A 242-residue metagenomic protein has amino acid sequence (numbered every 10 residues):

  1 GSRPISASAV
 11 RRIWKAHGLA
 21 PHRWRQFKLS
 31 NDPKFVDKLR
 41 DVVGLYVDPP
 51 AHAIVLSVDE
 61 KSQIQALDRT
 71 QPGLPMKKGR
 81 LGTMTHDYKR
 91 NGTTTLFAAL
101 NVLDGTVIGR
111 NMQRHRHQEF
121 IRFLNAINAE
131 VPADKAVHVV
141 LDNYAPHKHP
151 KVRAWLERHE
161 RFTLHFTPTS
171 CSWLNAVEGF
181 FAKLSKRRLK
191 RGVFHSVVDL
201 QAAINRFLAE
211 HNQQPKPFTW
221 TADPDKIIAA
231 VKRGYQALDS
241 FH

Functional and structural regions predicted by a protein language model:
G1-N31, I54, E60-Q63: Conserved short alpha-helical interface segments
V10, V58-D59, A99, G105 (+3 more regions): Short, conserved catalytic/metal-binding motifs centered on acidic residues
L39-N125, V231-Y235: Extended, low-complexity cationic-aromatic segments
L56-V58, V137-L141, H165-P168, T219-A222: Short beta-strand segments
G82-Y88, H159-A176, G192-F194: RNase H-like polynucleotidyl transferase catalytic core
V107, V177-D199, E210-N212: Active-site proximal helix-loop segment of RNase H-like, two-metal nucleases, encompassing DDE(D)
D134-H147, N175: Acidic/histidine-rich, metal-coordinating catalytic segments
D199-H242: C-terminal domain-tail junction helix/linker
